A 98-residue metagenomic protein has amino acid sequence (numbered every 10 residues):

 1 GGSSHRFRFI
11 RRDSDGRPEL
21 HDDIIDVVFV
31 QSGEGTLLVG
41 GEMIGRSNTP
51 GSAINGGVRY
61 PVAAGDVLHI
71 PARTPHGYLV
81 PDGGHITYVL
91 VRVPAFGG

Functional and structural regions predicted by a protein language model:
G1-E34, L38-G40: A short glycine-rich, His/Asp/Glu-containing loop-to-beta-strand
D13-G16, R46-S47, N55, P94-G98: Hydrophobic small-molecule pocket/channel-lining residues, especially in calycin-type beta-barrels
L20-D22, V80-G83: Short glycine/proline-enriched turns and hinge-like loops at secondary-structure junctions
V30-A64: A short beta-strand-loop-beta hairpin characteristic of the jelly-roll/cupin
G35-L37, M43-I44, L68, P75-G77 (+1 more regions): Solvent-exposed loop/turn segments at secondary-structure junctions within structured extracellular/periplasmic domains
G40-E42, P81, V91: Surface loops and adjacent helix of pleckstrin homology
P61-D82: Conserved metal-binding segment of the jelly-roll/cupin
G83-G98: A short hydrophobic beta-strand segment most commonly corresponding to one strand of the jelly-roll/cupin
